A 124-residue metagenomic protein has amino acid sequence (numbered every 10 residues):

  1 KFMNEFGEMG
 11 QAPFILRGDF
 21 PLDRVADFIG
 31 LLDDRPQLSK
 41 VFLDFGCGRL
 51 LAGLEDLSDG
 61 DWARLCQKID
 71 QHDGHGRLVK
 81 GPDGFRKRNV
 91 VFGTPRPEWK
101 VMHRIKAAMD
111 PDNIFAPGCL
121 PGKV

Functional and structural regions predicted by a protein language model:
K1-V124: Conserved glycine-rich FAD pyrophosphate-binding loop
